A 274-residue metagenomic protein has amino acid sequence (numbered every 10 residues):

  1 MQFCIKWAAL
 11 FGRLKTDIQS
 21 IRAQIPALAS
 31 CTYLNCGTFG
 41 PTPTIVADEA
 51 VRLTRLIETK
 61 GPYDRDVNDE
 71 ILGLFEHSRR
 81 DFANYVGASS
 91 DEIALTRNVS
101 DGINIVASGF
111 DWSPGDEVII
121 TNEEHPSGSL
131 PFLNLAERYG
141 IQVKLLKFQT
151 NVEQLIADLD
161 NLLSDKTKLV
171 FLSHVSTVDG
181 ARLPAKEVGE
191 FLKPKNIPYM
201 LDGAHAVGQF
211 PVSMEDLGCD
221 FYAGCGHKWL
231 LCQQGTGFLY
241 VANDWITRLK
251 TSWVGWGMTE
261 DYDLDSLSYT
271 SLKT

Functional and structural regions predicted by a protein language model:
F3-T274: Pyridoxal 5′-phosphate
